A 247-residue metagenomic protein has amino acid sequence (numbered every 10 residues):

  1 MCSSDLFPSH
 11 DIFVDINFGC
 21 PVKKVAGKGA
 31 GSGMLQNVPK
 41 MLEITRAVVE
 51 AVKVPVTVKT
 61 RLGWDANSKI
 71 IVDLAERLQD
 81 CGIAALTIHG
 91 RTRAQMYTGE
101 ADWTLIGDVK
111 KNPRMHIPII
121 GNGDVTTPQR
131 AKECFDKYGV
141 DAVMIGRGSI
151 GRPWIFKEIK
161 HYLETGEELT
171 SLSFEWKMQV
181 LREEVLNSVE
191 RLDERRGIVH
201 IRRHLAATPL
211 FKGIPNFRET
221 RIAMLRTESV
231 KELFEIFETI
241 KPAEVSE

Functional and structural regions predicted by a protein language model:
M1-S3: Short, small-residue-biased leader/transition segments that mark boundaries at the very start of proteins
L6-A30, V38-I119, E133: Alpha/beta enzyme core
A51-K53, N67-A85, T104, D108-G121 (+1 more regions): Alpha/beta catalytic cores of nucleotide-metabolism and tRNA/nucleoside-modifying enzymes
